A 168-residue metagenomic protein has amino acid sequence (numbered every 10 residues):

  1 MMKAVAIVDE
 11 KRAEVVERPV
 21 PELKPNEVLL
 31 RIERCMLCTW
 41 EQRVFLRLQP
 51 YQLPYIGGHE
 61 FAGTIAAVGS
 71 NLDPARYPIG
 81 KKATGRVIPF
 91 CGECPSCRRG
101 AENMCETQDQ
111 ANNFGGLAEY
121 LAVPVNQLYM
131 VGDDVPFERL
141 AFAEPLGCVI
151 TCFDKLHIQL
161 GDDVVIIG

Functional and structural regions predicted by a protein language model:
M1, E14, K24, G116-L117 (+1 more regions): A generic structural signal for well-ordered coil/turn residues at beta-strand boundaries that shape enzyme active-site
K3, E27-L29, D163: Residues that mark the start of a beta-strand
A4, G63, V149-C152: Small residues (Ala/Gly/Ser/Thr
V5-A13: Extracellular beta-rich ligand/substrate-recognition surface
P21-C35, L48-P95, G132-V135: Glycine-rich beta-strand-centered segment in the early N-terminal region that forms part of a ligand/cofactor-binding
W40-F45: Cytochrome P450 core scaffold surrounding the K-helix E-X-X-R motif and the conserved "meander" helix-loop region
P89-I167: NAD(P)H dinucleotide-binding glycine-rich loop of Rossmann-like/cofactor-binding domains, especially the beta1-alpha1
